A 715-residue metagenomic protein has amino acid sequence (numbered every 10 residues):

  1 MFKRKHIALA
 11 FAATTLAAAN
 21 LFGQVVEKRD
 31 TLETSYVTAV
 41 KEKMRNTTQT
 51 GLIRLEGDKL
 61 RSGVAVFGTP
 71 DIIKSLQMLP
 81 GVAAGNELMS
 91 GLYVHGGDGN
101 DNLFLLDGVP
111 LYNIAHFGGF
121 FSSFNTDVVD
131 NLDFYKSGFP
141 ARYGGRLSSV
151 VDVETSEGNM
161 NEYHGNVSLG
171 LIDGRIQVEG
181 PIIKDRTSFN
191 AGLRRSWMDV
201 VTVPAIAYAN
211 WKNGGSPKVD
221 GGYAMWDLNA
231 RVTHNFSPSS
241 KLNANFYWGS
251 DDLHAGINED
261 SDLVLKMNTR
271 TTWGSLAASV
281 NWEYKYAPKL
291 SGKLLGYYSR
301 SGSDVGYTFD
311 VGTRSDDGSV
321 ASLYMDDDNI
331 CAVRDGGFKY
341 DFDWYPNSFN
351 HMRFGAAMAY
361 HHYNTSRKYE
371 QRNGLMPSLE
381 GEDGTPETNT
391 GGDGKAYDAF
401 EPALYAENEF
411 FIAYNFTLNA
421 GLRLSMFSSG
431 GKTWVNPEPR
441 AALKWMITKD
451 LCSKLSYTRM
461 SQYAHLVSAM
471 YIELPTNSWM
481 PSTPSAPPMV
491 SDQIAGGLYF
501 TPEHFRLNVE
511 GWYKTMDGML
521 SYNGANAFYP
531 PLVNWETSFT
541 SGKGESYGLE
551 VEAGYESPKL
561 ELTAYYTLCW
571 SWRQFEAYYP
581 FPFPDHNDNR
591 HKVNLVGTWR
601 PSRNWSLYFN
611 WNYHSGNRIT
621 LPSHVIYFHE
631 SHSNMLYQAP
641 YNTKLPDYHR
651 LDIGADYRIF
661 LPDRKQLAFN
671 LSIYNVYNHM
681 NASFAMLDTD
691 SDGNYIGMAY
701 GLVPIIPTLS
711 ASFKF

Functional and structural regions predicted by a protein language model:
Q24-V64, I73, G99: Short, acidic, small-residue-rich periplasmic hinge/interaction motif at the N-terminus of Gram-negative outer-membrane
S62-V64, V109-Y135, A230: Short acidic/polar hinge/loop motifs at secondary-structure boundaries that mediate gating or recognition
V64-G68, I73-N113: Extracytoplasmic beta-strand/coil segments of soluble accessory domains associated with Gram-negative outer-membrane
I172-S196, W211-D252, R270-G292, P346-N347: Transmembrane beta-barrel wall of Gram-negative outer-membrane proteins
V200, D517, N604, Y613-S631 (+2 more regions): C-terminal beta-signal and adjacent terminal beta-strands/loops of Gram-negative outer-membrane beta-barrel proteins
D252, G302-D304, K449-I494, Y513-E536 (+2 more regions): Surface-exposed extracellular loop regions of Gram-negative outer-membrane beta-barrel proteins, predominantly
D335-K339, D393, Y397, T483 (+5 more regions): Outer membrane beta-barrel strand-and-loop segments of large Gram-negative receptors, especially TonB-dependent
Y513-T515, T537-S623: Gram-negative outer-membrane beta-barrel transporters
